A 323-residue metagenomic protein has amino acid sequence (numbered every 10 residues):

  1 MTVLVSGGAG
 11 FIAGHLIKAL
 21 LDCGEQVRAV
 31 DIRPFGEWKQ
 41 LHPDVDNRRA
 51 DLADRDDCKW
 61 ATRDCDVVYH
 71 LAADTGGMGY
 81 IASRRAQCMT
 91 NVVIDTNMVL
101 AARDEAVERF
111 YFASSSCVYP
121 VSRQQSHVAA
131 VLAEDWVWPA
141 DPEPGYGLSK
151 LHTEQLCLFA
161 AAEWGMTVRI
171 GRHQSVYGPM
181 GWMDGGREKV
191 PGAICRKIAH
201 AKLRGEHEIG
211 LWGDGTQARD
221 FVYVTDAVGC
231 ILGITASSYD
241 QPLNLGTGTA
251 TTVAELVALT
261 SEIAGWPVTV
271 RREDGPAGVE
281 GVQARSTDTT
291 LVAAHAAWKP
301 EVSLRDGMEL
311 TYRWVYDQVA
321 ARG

Functional and structural regions predicted by a protein language model:
V3-C23: N-terminal Rossmann NAD(P)H-binding glycine-rich loop of SDR-like oxidoreductase domains
A19-D22, H200-G323: C-terminal substrate-binding subdomain of Rossmann-fold SDR/epimerase-dehydratase oxidoreductases
R49-N91: NAD(P)H-binding glycine-rich loop region in Rossmannoid oxidoreductase-like domains and their noncatalytic homologs
H70, T96-E143, R169: Conserved Rossmann-fold NAD(P)-dependent oxidoreductase catalytic core, especially the SDR/UDP-sugar
M78, F112-A129, G145-L151, E163 (+1 more regions): Conserved catalytic-site region of short-chain dehydrogenase/reductase
C88-V92, P142-E154, D184-G192, D220-F221 (+1 more regions): Short-chain dehydrogenase/reductase
V118-P120, G145, R169-P191, A218: Flexible, glycine-rich beta-alpha linker
D141-R169, A193-L203: Active-site Tyr-X1-5-Lys
